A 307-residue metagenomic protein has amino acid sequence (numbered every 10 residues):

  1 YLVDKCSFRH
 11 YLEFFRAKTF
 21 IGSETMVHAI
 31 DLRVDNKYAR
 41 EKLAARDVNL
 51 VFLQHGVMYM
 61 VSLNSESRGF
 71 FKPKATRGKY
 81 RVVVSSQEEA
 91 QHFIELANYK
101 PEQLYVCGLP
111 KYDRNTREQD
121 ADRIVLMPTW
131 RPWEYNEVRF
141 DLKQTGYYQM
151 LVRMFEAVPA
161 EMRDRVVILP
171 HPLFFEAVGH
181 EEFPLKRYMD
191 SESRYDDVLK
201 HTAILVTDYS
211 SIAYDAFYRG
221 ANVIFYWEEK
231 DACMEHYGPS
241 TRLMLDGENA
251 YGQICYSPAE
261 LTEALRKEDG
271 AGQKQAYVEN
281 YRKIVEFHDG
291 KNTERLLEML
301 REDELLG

Functional and structural regions predicted by a protein language model:
Y1-R114: Active-site and donor-binding regions of nucleotide-sugar-utilizing enzymes
V3-H10, P170-Y214, R219: Donor nucleotide-activated moiety binding/catalytic core segment of transferases that use nucleotide-activated donors
K18-M26, Q54-V57, L109, L126-N136 (+2 more regions): Short loop/turn segments at strand-loop or loop-helix junctions that form parts of catalytic or ligand-binding pockets
E24, S85-E88, P170-P172, Y209 (+1 more regions): Helix N-cap/beta->alpha junction signal
D31-G56, L142-L151, G220-A232: A short, gly/pro- and small-residue-rich
Y99-P101, G179-F183, S211-V285: Catalytic binding pocket for nucleotide-activated donors in carbohydrate/polymer assembly enzymes
L104-H180, C255-S257, H288, N292-E294: Conserved catalytic-core segment of nucleotide-activated headgroup transferases in glycan assembly
D289-G307: C-terminal alpha-helical cap of glycosyltransferases
